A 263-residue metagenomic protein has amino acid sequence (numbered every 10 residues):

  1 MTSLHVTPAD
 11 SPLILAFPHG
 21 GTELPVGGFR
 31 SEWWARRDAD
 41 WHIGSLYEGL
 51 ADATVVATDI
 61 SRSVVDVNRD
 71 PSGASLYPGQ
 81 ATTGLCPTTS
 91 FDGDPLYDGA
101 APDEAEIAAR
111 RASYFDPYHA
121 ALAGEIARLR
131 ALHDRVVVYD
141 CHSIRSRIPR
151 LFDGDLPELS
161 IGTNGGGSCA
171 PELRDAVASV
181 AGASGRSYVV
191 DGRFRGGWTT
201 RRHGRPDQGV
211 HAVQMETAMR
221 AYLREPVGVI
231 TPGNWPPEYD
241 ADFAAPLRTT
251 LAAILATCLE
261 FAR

Functional and structural regions predicted by a protein language model:
M1-V138, S143-R263: N-terminal catalytic or cofactor-binding beta/alpha core of small enzyme domains
